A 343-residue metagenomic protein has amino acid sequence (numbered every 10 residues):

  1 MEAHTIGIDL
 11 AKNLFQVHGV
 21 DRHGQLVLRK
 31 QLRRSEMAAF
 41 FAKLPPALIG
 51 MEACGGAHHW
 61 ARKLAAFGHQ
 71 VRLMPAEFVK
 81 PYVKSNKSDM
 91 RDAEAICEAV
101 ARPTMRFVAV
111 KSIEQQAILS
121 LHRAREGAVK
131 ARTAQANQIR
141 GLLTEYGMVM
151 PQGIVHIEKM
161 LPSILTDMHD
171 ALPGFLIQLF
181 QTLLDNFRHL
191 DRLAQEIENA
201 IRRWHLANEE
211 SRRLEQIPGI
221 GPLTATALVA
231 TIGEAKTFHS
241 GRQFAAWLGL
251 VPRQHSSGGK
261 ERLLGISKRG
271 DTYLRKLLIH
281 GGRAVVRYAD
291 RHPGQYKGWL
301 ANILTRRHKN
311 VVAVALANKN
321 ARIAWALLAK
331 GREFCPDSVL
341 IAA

Functional and structural regions predicted by a protein language model:
M1-A343: A detector of single, family-specific signature residues that are central to catalytic or substrate-handling motifs
